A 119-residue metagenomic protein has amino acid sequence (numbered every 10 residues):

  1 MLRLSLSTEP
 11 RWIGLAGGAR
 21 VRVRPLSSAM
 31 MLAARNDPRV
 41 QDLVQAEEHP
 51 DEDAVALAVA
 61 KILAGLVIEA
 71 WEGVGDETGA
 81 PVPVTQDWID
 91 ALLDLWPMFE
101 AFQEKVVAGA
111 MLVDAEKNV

Functional and structural regions predicted by a protein language model:
M1-E9: Extended acidic low-complexity intrinsically disordered regions
E9-A16: Short acidic-hydrophobic surface loop/beta-edge motif
A19-V119: Short, surface-exposed, charged amphipathic helix/loop patches that serve as local interaction elements
